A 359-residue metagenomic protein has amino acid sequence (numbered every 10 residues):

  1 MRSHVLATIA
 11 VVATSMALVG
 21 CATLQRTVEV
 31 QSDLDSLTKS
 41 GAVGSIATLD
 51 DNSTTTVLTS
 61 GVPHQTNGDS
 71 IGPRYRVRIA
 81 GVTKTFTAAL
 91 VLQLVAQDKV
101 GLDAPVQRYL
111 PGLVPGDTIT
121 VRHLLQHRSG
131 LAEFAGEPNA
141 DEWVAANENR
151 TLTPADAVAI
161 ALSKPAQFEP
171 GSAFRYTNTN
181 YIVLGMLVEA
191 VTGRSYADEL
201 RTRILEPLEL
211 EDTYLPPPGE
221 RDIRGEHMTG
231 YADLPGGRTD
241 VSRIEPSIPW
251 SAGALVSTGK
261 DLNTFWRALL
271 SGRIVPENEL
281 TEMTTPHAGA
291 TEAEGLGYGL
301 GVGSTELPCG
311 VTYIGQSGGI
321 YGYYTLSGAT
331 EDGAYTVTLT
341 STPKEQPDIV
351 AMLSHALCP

Functional and structural regions predicted by a protein language model:
M1-L24: Secretory targeting and sorting signals
V28-V77: Short, conserved catalytic-motif segment at the N-terminal edge
V43, T66-H123, F168-T177, W250: Short active-site loop at a secondary-structure junction that contains or immediately precedes the catalytic residue(s)
S45-L49, G303, S327, T338: Short beta-strand scaffold segments in enzyme catalytic cores
T55-V57, T118-Y313: Short, surface-exposed loop or secondary-structure junction motifs that flank catalytic or metal-binding residues
T56-L58, Y313-Q316, Y324-P343: Short, well-ordered beta-strand elements
V62-Q65, P246, P343-E345: A short acidic/small-residue loop/turn micro-motif
L307, K344-P359: Short, gly/Ser/Thr-rich active-site loops of penicillin-recognizing serine hydrolases
